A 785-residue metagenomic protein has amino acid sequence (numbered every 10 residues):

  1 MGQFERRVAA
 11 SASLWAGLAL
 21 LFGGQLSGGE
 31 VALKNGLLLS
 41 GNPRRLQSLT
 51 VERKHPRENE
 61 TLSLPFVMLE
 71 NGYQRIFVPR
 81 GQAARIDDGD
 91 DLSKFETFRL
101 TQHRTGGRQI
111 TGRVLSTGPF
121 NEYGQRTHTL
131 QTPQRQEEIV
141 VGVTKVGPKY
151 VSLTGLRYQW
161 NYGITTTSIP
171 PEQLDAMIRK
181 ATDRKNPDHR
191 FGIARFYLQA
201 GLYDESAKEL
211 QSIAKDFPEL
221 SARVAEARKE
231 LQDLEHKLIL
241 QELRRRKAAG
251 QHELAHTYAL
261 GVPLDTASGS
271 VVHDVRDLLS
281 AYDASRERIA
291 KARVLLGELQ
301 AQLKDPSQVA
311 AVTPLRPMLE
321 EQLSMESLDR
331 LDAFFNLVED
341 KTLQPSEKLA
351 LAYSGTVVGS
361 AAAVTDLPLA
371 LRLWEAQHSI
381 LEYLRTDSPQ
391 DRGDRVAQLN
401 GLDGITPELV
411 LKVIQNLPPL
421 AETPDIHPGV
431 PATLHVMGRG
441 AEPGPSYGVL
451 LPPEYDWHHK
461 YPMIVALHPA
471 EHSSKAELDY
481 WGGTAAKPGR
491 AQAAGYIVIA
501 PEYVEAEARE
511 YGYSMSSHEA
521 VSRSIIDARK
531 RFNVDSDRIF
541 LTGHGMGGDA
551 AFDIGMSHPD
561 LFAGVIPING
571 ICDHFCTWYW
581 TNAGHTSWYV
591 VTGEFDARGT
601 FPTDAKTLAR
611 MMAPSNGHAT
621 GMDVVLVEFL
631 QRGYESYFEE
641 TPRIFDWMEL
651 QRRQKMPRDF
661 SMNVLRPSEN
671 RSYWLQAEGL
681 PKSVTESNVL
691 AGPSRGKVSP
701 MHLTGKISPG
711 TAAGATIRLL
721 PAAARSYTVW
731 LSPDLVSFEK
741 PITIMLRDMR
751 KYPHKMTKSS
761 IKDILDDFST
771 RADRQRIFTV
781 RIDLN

Functional and structural regions predicted by a protein language model:
L26-E321, S760-I782: Compositionally biased alpha-helical segments
S280, E287-Y461, D763-D773: A domain-start/cap signature at the N-terminus of enzymes
P453-H459, R509-G545, L561: Gly/Ser-rich "nucleophile elbow"/oxyanion-hole loop immediately N-terminal to the catalytic nucleophile in hydrolases
M463, L467-K530: Active-site machinery of serine-nucleophile hydrolases
D537-G584: Primarily recognizes the serine-hydrolase "nucleophile elbow" in alpha/beta-hydrolase and SGNH/GDSL folds
Y589-G593: Short beta-strand/loop motif that positions the catalytic acidic residue of the alpha/beta-hydrolase fold
A597, P602-R610, P614-I717, A722-A723: C-terminal catalytic histidine-bearing segment of alpha/beta-hydrolase fold enzymes
P667-N785: C-terminal beta-sandwich/jelly-roll accessory domains of carbohydrate-active enzymes
